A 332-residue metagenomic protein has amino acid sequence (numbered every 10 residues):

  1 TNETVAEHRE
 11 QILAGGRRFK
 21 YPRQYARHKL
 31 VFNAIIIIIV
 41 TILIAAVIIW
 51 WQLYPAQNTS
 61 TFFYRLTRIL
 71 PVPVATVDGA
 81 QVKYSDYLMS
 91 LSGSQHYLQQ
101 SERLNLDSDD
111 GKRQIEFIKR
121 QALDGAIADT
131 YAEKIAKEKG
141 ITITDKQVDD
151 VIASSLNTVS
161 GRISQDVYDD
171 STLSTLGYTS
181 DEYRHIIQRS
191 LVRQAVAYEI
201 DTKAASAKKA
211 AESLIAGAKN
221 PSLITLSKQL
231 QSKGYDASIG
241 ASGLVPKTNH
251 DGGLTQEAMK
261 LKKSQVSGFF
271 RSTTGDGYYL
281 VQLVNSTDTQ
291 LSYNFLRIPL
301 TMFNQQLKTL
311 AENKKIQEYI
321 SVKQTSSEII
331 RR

Functional and structural regions predicted by a protein language model:
T1-R113, G253, K260-V266, G275 (+1 more regions): Short, low-structural-confidence N-terminal segments
I12-A34, S213-I239: N-terminal short leaders/motifs
F32-I36, E116, R120, H185: Alpha-helical transmembrane segments of integral membrane proteins
T61-Y178, E182: N-terminal targeting/tethering segments
I69-Y97, A136, V192-V196, L226-Q231 (+1 more regions): FKBP-type peptidyl-prolyl cis-trans isomerase
S92-Q99, L123-T142, V148, A153-S164 (+6 more regions): Sec-exported extracytoplasmic/periplasmic mature domains
D169-Y198, G252-R297: Proteostasis/folding factors centered on peptidyl-prolyl cis-trans isomerases
A216-E257, N285-S292: Peptidyl-prolyl cis-trans isomerase
